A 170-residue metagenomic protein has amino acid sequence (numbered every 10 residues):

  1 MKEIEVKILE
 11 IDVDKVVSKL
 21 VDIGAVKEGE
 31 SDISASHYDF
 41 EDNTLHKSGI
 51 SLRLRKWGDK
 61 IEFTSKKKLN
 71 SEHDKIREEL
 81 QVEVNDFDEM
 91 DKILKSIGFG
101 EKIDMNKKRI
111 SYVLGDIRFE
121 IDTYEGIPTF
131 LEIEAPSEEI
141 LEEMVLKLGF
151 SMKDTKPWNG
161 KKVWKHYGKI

Functional and structural regions predicted by a protein language model:
M1-R118, F150-I170: N-terminal strand-loop-strand beta-hairpin
L69-E72, I127, E139: Short, surface-exposed beta-strand-loop junctions and turns on beta-sheet-rich folds
Y124-G126, P136, S151: Secondary-structure transition motif
